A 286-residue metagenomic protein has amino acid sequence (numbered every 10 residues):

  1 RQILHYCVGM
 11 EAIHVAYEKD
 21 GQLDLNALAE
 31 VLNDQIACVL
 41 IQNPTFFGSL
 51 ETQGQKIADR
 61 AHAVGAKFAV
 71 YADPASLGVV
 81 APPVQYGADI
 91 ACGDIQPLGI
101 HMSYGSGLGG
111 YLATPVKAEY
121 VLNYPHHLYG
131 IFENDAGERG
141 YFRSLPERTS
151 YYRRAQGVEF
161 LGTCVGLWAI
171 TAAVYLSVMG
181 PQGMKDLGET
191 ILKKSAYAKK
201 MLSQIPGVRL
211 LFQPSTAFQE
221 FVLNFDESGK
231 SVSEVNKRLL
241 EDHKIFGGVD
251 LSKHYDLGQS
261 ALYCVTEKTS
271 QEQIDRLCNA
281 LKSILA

Functional and structural regions predicted by a protein language model:
R1-G140, P146, G229, S233-R238 (+3 more regions): Conserved PLP-enzyme active-site core in the AAT-like
Y17-Q22, P44-E51, A69-V70, A81-P82 (+8 more regions): Hydrophobic alpha-helical scaffolding
A29-E30, G54, Y151-R154, D250: Glycine-/acidic-rich phosphate or pyrophosphate-binding loops and their flanking alpha/beta elements
P97-P206, L210-P214: Active-site C-terminal subdomain of aminotransferase-like
Q182-R276: Conserved C-terminal alpha-helix-loop-beta "cap" of PLP-dependent enzymes that closes/shapes the active-site mouth
